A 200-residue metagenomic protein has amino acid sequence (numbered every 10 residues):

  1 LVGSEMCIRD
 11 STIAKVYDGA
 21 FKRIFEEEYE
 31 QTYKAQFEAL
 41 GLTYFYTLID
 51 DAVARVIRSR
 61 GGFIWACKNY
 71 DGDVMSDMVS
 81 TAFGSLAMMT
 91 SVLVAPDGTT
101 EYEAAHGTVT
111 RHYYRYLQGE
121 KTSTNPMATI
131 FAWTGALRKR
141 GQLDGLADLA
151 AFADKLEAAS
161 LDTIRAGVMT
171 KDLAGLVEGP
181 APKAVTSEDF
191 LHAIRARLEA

Functional and structural regions predicted by a protein language model:
L1-I8: Short, small-residue-biased leader/transition segments that mark boundaries at the very start of proteins
S4, V53-A54, S85-L86, L93 (+2 more regions): A domain-level signal for the structural core that forms small-molecule/cofactor-binding pockets and catalytic centers
R9, L42-I49, D148-K155: Beta-strand segments within the central parallel beta-sheet cores of soluble alpha/beta enzyme folds
R9-K15, L176-P180: Conserved short loop/turn motifs at secondary-structure junctions
D10, A14, F45, T122: Glycine- and other small-residue-rich loops at beta-strand/loop junctions that grip anionic moieties
Y17-N69, V74: Active-site rim loops that border cofactor/substrate pockets in soluble metabolic enzymes
V56-K155, D162-T163: Glycine-rich phosphate/nucleotide-binding loop
Q118-T124, K139-A200: Internal helix-turn-beta structural module
